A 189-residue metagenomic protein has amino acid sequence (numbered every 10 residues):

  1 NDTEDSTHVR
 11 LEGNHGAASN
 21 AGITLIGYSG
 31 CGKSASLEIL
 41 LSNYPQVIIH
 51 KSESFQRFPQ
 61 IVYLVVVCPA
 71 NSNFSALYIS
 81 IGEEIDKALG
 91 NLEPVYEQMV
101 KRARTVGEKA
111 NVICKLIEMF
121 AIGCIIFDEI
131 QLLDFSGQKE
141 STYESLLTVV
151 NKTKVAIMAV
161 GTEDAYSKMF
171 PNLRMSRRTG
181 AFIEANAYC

Functional and structural regions predicted by a protein language model:
N1-D2: Trafficking entry modules
S6-H8, N14-S19, F58, N73-S80 (+2 more regions): Mid-core helix/loop region of P-loop NTP-binding domains shared across ATPases and GTPases
G16-I39: Walker A/P-loop nucleotide-binding motif
N20-T24, Y63, C124: Residue-level preference for the first positions of well-ordered beta-strands
K33-S34, N73-S75, A165-M169: Switch/connector loops and helix/strand junctions flanking conserved nucleotide-binding motifs in nucleotide-processing
N43-F55, K87-G90: Post-Walker A helix-loop "phosphate-sensing" segment adjacent to the P-loop in P-loop NTPases
I48-P69: Conserved catalytic segments around the Walker B and adjacent sensor/switch elements of P-loop NTPase domains
M119, G123, D134, E144-C189: The catalytic "switch" region of P-loop NTPases
